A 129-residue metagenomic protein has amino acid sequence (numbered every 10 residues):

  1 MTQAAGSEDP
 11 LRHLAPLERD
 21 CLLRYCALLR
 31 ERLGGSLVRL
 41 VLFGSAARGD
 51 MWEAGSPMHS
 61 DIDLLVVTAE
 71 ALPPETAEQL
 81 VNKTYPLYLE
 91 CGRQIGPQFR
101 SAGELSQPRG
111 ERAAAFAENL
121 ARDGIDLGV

Functional and structural regions predicted by a protein language model:
M1-V41, A47-M58, T68-V129: Catalytic core of pol beta-like nucleotidyltransferases
D63-V67: Short beta-strand->loop micro-motif that forms the acidic, two-metal-ion catalytic signature in nucleotide-processing
